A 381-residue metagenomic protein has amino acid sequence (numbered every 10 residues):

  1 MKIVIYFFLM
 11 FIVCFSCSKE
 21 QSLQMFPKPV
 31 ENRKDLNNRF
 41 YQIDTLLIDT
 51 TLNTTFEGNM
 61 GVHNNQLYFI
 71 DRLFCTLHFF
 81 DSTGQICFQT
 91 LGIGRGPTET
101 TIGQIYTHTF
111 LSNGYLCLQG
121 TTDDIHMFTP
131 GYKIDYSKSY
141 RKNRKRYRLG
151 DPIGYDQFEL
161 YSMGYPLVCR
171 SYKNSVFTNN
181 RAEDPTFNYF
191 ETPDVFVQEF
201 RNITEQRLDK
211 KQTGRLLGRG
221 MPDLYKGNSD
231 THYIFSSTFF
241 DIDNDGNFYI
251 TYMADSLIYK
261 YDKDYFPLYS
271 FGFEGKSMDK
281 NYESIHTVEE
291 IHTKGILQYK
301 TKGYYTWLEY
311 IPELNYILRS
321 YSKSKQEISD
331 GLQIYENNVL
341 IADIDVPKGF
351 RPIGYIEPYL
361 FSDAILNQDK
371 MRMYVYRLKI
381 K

Functional and structural regions predicted by a protein language model:
K2-F8: Sec-dependent signal peptide recognition, specifically the positively charged N-region followed immediately by
M10-C17: Hydrophobic h-region of N-terminal signal peptides that target proteins for export in Gram-negative bacteria
C17-K381: Eukaryotic scaffold repeat domains enriched in small/polar residues
